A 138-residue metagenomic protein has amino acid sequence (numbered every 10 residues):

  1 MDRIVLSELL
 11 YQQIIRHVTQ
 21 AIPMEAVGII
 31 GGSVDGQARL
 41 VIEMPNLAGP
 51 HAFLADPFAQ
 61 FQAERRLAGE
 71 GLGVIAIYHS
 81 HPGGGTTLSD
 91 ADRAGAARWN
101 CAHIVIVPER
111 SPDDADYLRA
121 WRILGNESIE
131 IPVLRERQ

Functional and structural regions predicted by a protein language model:
M1-V74, G83-Q138: Conserved beta-strand-loop surface patch within small alpha/beta domains used for substrate/adaptor or ligand engagement
S80: Acidic/histidine-rich, metal-coordinating catalytic segments
